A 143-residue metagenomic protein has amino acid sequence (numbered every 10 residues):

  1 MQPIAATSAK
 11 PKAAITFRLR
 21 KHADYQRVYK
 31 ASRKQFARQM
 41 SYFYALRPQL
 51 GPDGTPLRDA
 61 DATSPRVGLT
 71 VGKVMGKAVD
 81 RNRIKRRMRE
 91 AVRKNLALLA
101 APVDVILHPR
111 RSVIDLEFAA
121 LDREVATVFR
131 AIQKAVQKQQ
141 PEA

Functional and structural regions predicted by a protein language model:
M1-A143: Positively charged, solvent-exposed patches that mediate nucleic-acid binding
